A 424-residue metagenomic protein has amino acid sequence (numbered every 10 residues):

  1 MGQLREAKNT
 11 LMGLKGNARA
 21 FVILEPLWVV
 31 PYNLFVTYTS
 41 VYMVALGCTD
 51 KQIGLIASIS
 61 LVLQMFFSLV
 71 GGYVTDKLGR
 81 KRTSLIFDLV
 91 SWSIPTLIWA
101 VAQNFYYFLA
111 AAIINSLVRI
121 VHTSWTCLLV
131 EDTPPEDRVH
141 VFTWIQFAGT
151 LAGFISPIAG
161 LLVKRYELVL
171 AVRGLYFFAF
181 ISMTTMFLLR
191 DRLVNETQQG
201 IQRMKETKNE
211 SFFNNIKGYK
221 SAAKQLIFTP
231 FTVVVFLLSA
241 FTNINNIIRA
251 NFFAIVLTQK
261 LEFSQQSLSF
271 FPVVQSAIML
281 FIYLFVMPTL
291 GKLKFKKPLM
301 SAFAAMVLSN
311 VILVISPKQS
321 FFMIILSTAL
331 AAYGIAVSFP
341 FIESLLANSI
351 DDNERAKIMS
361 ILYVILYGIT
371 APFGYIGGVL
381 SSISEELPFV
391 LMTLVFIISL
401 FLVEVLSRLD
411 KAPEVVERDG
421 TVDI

Functional and structural regions predicted by a protein language model:
M1-K15, E196-V235, G420-I424: Juxtamembrane intracellular "pre-TM" segments in multi-pass secondary transporters
L4-M65, F231-P272: Helix-loop boundary and gating motifs at the non-cytosolic
P26, P95, Y106-I120, A240 (+1 more regions): Hydrophobic core of transmembrane alpha-helices in multi-pass small-molecule transporters, especially MFS/SLC-type
S68-G79, K164, I282-F295, S381: Helix-to-loop junctions at the C-terminal end of transmembrane segments in multipass secondary transporters
R82-L97, K297-I312: Structural signature of the two symmetry-related core transmembrane helices
I113-G149: Cytoplasmic helix-loop-helix junction between adjacent transmembrane helices in 12-TM secondary transporters
F142-G160, I365-F373: Glycine-rich segments within core transmembrane alpha-helices of 12-TM secondary carriers
F180-R203, L402-S407: C-terminal membrane-cytosol helix-exit motif in multi-pass small-molecule transporters
